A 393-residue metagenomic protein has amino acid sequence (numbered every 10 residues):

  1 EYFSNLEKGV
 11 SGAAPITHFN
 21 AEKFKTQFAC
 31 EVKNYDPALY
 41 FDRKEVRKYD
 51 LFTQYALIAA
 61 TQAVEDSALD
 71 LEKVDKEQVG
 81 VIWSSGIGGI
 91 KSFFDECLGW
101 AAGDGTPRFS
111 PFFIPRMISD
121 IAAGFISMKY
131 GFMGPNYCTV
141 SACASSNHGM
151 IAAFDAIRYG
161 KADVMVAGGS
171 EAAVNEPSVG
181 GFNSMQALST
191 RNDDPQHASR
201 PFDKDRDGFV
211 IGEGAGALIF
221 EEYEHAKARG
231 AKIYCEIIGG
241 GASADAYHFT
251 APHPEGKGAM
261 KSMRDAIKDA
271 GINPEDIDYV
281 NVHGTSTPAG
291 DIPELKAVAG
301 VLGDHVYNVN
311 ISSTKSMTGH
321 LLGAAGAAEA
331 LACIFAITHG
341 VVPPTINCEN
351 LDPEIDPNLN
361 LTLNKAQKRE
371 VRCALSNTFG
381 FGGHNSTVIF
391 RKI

Functional and structural regions predicted by a protein language model:
E1-S4, K91-T106, A156-Y159, V179-N192 (+3 more regions): A glycine- and small-aliphatic-rich helix-loop capping segment at beta-alpha/alpha-beta transitions that lines
Y2-F3, E7-S141, S170-V179, P274-G290: Conserved beta-ketoacyl condensing-enzyme motif
V10-A14, D193-A270, Y279, C348: Condensing-enzyme catalytic core mediating Claisen C-C bond formation in acyl metabolism
T17, K161-D207, G240-P254, G284-D291 (+1 more regions): Acyl-CoA/ACP chain-elongation machinery
A56-L69, S119, F125-Y130, P135-E171 (+5 more regions): Active-site-proximal alpha-helical scaffold in enzymes
K73-K76, A270-D276, Y307, D356-I393: Flexible, low-complexity linker/loop segments at domain and module junctions
G103-S110, I151, D155, E171-A228 (+2 more regions): Glycine-/small-residue-rich "gating" segment that lines the acyl/pantetheine channel and substrate pocket
F109-I114, G134-S141, D203-D207, V309-H320 (+1 more regions): Short pre-catalytic strand/loop immediately N-terminal to key active-site residues, enriched for Gly-Thr
